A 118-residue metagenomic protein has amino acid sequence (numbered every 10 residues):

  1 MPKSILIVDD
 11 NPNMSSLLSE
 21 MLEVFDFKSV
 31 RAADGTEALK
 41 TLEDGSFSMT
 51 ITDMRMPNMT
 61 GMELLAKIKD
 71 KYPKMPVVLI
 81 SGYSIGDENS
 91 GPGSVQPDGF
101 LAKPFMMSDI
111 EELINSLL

Functional and structural regions predicted by a protein language model:
V8-D9, A32, T50: Conserved sequence signature across two-component system core domains
P12-V30: Two-component/phosphorelay signaling modules centered on CheY-like receiver
A33-E37, T60-E63: Acidic catalytic/metal-coordinating carboxylates
D53: Active-site residues of response regulator receiver
M56: Receiver (REC) domain active-site loop signature in two-component systems and cognate sites in sensor histidine kinases
M62-P73: Short amphipathic alpha-helix used as the core "switch/output" element in two-component signaling
E63, S84-L101, S108-E112: Alpha4 helix (beta4-alpha4-beta5 surface) of REC/receiver domains from two-component response regulators
